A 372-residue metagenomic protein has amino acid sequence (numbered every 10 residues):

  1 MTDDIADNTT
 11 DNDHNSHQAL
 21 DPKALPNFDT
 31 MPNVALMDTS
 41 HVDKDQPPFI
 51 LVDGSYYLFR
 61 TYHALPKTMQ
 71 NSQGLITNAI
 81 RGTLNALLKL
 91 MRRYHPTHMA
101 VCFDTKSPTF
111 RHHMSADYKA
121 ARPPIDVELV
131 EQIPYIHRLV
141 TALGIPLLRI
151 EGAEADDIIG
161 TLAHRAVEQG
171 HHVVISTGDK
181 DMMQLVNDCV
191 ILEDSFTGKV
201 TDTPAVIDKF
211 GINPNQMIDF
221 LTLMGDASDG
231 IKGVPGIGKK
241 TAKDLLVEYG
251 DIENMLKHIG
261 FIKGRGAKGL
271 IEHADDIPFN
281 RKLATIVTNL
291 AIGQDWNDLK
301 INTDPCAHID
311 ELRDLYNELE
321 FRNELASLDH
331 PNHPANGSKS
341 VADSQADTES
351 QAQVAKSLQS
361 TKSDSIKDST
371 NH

Functional and structural regions predicted by a protein language model:
M1-D21: N-terminal acidic, proline/glycine-rich, low-complexity intrinsically disordered segments
D3-D4, L20-D21, L25-P32, M37-Q46 (+3 more regions): Non-catalytic nucleic-acid-binding/docking modules located in mid-to-C-terminal regions of nucleic-acid enzymes
L20-V34, S40-S176, K180-V200, I277-F279 (+2 more regions): Noncatalytic, basic helical substrate-engagement surface that gates or grips nucleic-acid strands
